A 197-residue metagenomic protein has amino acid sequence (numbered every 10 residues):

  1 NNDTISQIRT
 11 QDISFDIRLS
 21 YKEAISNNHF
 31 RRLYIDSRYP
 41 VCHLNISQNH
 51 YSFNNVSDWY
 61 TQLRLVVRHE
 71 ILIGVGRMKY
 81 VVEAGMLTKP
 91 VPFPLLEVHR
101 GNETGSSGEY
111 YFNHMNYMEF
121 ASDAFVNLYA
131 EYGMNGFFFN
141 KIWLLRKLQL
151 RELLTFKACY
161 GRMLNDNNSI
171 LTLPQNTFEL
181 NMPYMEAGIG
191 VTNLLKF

Functional and structural regions predicted by a protein language model:
N1-F197: Exposed, low-structure sequence patches enriched in small/polar residues
